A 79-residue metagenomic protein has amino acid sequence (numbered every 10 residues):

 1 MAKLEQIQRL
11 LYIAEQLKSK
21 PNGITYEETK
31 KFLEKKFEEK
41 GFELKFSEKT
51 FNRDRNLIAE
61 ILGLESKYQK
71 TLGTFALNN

Functional and structural regions predicted by a protein language model:
M1-N79: Short, basic/aromatic recognition patches that contact phosphate-bearing ligands
